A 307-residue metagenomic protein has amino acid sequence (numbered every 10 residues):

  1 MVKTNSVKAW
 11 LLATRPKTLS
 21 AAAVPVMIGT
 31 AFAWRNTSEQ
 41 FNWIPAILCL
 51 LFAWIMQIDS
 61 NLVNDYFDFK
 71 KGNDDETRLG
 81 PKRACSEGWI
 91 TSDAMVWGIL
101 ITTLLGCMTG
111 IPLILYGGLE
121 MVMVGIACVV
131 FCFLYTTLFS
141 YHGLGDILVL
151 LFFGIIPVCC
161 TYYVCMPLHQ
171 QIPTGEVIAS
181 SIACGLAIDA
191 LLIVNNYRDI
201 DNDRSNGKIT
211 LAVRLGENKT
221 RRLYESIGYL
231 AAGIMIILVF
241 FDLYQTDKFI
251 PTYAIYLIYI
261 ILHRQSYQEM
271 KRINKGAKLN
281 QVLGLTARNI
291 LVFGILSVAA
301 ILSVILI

Functional and structural regions predicted by a protein language model:
M1-I44, L48, F52, H142-G145 (+1 more regions): Topogenic membrane-insertion module of multi-pass membrane proteins
V24-G29, L148-Y162, C184, V213-E217 (+1 more regions): Small-residue-rich segments of transmembrane alpha-helices in multi-pass membrane proteins, especially helix faces
M27, S38-V63, V122-F133, I172-V194: Membrane-embedded alpha-helical segments that form the functional core of polytopic membrane enzymes, especially those
I55-L79, A190-A212: Acidic (Asp/Glu-rich) catalytic motifs at the cytosolic membrane interface
E76-Y116, K208-K248, A287-L291, L296: Multi-pass membrane catalytic core of lipid/isoprenoid biosynthesis enzymes
R83-H169: Intramembrane alpha-helical segments
L150-I200, N206, N218-R221: Functional transmembrane core segments of multi-pass inner-membrane proteins
L243-V304: Extended hydrophobic alpha-helices typical of membrane-associated regions
